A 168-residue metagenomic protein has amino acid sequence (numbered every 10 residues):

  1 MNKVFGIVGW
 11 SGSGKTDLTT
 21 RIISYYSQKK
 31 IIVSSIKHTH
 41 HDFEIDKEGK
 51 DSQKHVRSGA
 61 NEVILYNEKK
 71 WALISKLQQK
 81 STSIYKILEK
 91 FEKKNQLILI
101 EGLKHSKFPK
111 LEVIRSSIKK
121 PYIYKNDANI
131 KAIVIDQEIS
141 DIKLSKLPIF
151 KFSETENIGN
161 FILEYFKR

Functional and structural regions predicted by a protein language model:
V4: Walker A (P-loop) ATP-phosphate-binding motif of ABC ATPase nucleotide-binding domains
I7: Hydrophobic anchor at the beta1->P-loop junction of P-loop NTPases
S11: The conserved Walker
K15: Conserved lysine of the Walker
I23-Q79: N-terminal phosphate/diphosphate-binding loop that engages ATP/GTP or pyrophosphate donors across diverse enzyme folds
S75-H105: Phosphate-binding/switch loop-helix module in NTP-utilizing enzymes
L97-K151, T155-F166: Phosphate/Mg2+-binding loops and adjacent switch elements in nucleotide/diphosphate-handling enzyme cores
